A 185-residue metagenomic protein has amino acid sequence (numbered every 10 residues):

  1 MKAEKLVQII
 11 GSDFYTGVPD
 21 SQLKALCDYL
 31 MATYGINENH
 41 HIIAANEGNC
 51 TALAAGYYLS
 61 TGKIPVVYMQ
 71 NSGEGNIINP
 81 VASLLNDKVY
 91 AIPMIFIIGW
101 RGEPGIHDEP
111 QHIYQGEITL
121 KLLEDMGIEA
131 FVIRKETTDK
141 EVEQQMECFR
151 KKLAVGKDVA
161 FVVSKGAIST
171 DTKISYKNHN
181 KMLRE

Functional and structural regions predicted by a protein language model:
M1-E185: Thiamine diphosphate
